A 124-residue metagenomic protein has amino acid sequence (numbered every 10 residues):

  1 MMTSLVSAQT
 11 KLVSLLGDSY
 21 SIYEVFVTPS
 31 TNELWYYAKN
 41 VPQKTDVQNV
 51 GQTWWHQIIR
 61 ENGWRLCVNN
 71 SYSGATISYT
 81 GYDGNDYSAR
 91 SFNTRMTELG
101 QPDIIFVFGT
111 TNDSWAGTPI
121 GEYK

Functional and structural regions predicted by a protein language model:
V6-A8: Boundary at the C-terminal end of the N-terminal hydrophobic targeting segment
L12-S14, Y23-Y123: Conserved SGNH/GDSL esterase-like catalytic core that processes O-acyl groups on lipids and polysaccharides
L16-D18: Active-site flanking residues adjacent to catalytic metal/cofactor-binding acidic residues
